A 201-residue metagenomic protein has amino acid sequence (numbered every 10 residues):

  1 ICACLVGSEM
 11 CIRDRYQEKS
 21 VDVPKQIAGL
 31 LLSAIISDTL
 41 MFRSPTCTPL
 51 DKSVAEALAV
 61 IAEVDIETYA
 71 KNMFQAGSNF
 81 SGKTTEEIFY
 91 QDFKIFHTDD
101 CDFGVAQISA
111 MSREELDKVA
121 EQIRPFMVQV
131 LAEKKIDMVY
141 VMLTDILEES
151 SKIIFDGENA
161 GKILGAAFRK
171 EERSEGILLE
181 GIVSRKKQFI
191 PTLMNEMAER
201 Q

Functional and structural regions predicted by a protein language model:
I1-C2, E18, T48-L50, Y69 (+1 more regions): Aromatic-enriched hydrophobic runs in primary sequence
I1-G7, C11-I12: Single conserved hydrophobic/aromatic residue that forms the stacking wall/gate of nucleotide- or nucleobase-binding
S8, R15, T39: Fold-independent oxyanion-binding glycine-rich loops and adjacent beta-strand/coil segments at enzyme active sites
M10, V54-Q201: C-terminal accessory domains and tails appended to enzymatic cores
R13, E18-V21: Alpha-helical phosphate/pyrophosphate-handling elements in metalloenzyme active cores
Q17, L32-I35, K83, A120: Residue-level signal for well-ordered alpha-helical segments
V21-L58: Internal, active-site/partner-interface "lid" segment
